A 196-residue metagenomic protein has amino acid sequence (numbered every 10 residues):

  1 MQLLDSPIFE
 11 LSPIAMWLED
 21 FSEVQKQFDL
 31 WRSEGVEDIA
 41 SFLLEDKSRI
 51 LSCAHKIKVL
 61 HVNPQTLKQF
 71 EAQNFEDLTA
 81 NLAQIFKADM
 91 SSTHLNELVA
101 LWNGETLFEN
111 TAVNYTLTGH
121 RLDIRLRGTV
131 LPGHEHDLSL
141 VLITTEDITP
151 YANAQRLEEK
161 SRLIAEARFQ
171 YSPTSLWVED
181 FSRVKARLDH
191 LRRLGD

Functional and structural regions predicted by a protein language model:
M1-S48, S52, R156-G195: PAS/LOV and related PAS-like sensory modules
W17, E97, N110-Y115, R125-T129 (+1 more regions): PAS-family sensory domains
E23, G133-H136, L140-E166: Sensory coupling linkers of modular signal transduction proteins
L60, S92, F108, Y115-L122: PAS-family sensory domains
N63-T66, L194-G195: PAS/LOV and allied N-terminal sensory domains
T66-L78: PAS/PAS-like sensory domain cap-loop motif
E76, L82-V113: Terminal output helix/cap of sensory domains in signal transduction proteins
T118-V141: Short loop/turn elements at sensory-signaling interfaces that couple input to output
